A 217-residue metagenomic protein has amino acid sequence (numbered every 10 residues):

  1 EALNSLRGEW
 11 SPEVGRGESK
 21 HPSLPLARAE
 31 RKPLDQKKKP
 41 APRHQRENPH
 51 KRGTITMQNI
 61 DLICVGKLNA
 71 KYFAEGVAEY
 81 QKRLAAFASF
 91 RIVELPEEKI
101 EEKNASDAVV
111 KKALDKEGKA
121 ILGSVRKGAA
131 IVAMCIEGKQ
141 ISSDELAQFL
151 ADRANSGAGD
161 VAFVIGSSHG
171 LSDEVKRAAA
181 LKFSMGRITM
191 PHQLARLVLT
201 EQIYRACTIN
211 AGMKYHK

Functional and structural regions predicted by a protein language model:
P22-L24, Q36: Short linear segments in intrinsically disordered or otherwise low-structure-confidence regions
K37-K38, R46-T56: Short, Lys/Arg-enriched N-terminal segments with co-localized hydrophobic residues within the first ~10-30 amino acids
M57-L84: N-terminal beta1-alpha1 ligand-phosphate binding loop
L68, I136-K139, S167-G170: Short glycine-rich anion-binding loops that position phosphate/pyrophosphate groups of nucleotides and phosphorylated
A86-I100: A short beta-strand-loop structural module common to alpha/beta enzyme folds
P96-V161: S-adenosyl-L-methionine/SAH cofactor-binding core of RNA-modifying enzymes
H169, D173-K217: Structured adenosyl-cofactor binding patch, chiefly the S-adenosyl-L-methionine
